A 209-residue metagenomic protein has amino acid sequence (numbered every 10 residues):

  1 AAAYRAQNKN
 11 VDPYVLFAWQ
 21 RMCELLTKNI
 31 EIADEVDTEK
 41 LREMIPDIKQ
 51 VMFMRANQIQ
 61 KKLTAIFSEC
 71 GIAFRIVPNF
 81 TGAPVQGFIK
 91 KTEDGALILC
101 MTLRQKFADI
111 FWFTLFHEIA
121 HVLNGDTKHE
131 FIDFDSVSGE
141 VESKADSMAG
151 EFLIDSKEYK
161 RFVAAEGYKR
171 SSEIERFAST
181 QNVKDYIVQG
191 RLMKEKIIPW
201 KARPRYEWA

Functional and structural regions predicted by a protein language model:
A1-A209: Active-site hotspot residues in diverse enzymes, especially metal/ion-binding acidic/histidine motifs
